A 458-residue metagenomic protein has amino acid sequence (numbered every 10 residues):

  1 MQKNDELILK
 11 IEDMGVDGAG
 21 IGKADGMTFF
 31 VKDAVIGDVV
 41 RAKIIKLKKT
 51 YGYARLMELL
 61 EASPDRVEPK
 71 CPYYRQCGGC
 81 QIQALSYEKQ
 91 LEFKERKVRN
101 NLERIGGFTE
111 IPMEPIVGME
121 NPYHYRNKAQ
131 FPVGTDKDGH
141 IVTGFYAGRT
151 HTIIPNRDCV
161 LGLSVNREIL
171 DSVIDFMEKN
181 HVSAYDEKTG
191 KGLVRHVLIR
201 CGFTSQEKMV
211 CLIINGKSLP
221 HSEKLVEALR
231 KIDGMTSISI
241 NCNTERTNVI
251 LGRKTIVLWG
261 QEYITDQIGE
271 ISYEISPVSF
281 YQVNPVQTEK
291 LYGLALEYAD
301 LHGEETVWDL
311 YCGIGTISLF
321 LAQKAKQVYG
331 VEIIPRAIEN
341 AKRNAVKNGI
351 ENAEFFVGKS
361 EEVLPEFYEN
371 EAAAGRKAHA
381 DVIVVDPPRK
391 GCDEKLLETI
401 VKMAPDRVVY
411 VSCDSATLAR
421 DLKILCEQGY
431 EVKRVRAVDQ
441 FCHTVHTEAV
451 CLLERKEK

Functional and structural regions predicted by a protein language model:
M1-P69, Y73, E354-F355, E362: Terminal RNA-binding accessory module
Q2-I8, V16, H221-I232, T236-K458: Rossmann-like S-adenosyl-L-methionine
G20-D25, G144-A147, C211-I213, A341: Short, acidic/hydrophobic/Gly-rich beta-strand patch recurrent on exposed beta strands that often constitutes part
R41-K43, Q130, W308: Hydrophobic beta-strand signal
K43-L47, P132-D136, R200-T204, K456: Short beta-strand micro-motifs enriched in acidic
M57-P69, R75-A184, T204, L219: Extended interfacial segments that mediate partner engagement and assembly in macromolecular machines
E114-P122, E187-K188, H196, R200 (+1 more regions): Short, solvent-exposed loop/turn elements at beta->coil junctions and helix N-caps that rim active or binding pockets
I199, Q206-N215, S272-S276, V382: Short, aliphatic-rich beta-strand segments
